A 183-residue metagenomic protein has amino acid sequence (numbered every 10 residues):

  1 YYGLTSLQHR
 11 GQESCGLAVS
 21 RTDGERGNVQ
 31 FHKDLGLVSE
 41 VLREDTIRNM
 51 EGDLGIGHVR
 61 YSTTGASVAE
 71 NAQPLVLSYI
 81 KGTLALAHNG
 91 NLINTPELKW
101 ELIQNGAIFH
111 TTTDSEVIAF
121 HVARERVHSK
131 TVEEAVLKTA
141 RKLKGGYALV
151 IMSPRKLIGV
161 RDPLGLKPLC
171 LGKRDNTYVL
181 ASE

Functional and structural regions predicted by a protein language model:
Y1-E183: Conserved short alpha-helical segments that host acidic/polar catalytic motifs at enzyme active sites
